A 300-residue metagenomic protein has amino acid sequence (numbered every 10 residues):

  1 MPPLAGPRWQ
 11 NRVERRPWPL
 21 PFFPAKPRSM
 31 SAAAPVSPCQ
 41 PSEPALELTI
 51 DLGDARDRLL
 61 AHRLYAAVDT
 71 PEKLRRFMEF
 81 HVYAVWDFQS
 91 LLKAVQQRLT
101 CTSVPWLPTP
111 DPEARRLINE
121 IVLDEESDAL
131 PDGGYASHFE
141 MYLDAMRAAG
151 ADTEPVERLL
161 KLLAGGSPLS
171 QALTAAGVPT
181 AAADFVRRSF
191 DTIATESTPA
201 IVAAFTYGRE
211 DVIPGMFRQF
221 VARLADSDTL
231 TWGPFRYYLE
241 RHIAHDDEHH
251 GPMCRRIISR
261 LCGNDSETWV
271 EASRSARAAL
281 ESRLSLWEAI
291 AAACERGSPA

Functional and structural regions predicted by a protein language model:
A5, V13-E14, A25: Acidic, Ala/Val/Gly-enriched low-complexity intrinsically disordered segments
R12-R15, V82: Short linear motifs in intrinsically disordered/low-complexity regions
P24, S31-A32: Gram-negative host-targeted secretion-system effectors, predominantly Type III and Type IV, recognized via long
A32-A300: Non-heme di-metal
